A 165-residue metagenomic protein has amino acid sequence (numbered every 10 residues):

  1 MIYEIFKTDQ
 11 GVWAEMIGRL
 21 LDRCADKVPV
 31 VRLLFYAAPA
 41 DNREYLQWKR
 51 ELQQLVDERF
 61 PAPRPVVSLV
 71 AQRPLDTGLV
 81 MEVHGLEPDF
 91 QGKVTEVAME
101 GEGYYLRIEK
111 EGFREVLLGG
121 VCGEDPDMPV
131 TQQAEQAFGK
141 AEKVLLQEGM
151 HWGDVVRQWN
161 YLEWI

Functional and structural regions predicted by a protein language model:
M1-I165: Short, polar/acidic, helix-capping and beta-turn segments at strand->helix junctions that line the mouths
